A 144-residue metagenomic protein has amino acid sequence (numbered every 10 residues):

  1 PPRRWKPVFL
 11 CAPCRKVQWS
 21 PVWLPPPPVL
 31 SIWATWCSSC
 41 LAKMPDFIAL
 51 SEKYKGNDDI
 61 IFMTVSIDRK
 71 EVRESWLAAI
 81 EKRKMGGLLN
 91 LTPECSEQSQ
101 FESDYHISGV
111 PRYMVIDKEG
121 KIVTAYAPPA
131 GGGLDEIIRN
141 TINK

Functional and structural regions predicted by a protein language model:
P1-V22, N143: N-terminal "domain-start" segment that seeds a small globular fold
L10, W33, M63, L91: Conserved Rossmann-like nucleotide-binding pocket used by diverse enzymes that bind dinucleotide cofactors
A12, L77-R112, K118: Short, internal strand/loop/helix patches that form the active-site neighborhood or redox-interaction surface
W19-L41, F47: Short active-site neighborhood of thiol/selenol oxidoreductases, capturing the structured segment around
P25-P27, N57-I60, M85-L88, K118: Loop/turn elements at helix/coil->beta-strand transitions in domains of secreted/extracellular proteins
L30, M63-V65, M114: Conserved hydrophobic packing residues within short motifs/helices of P-loop NTPase cores of ABC-family ATPases
A42-R83, S96-E102: Structural microenvironment flanking redox-active thiols in thiol-disulfide oxidoreductases
M114-K144: Thiol-/selenol-based redox modules, centered on thioredoxin-like and closely related oxidoreductase domains
